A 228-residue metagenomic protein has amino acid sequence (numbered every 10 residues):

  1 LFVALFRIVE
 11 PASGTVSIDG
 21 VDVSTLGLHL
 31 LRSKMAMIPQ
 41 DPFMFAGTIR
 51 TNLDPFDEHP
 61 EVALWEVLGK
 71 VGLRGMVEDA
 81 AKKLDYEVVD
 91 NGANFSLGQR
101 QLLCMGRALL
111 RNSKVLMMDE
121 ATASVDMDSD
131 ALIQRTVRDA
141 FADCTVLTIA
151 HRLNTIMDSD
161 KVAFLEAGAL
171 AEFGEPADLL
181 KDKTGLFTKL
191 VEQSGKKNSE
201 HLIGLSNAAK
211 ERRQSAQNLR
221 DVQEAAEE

Functional and structural regions predicted by a protein language model:
L5-R7: Helix-to-loop junction immediately C-terminal to a conserved catalytic motif
G14-V21, L31: Conserved ABC transporter NBD signature motif
T15-S17, T25, R50-D90, Q134 (+1 more regions): ABC ATPase nucleotide-binding domain helical subdomain, centered on the C-loop/LSGGQ "ABC signature"
V62, D79, K83, R135 (+2 more regions): C-terminal portion of ABC ATPase nucleotide-binding domains
S96-L97, L103-A108, T148: ABC ATPase nucleotide-binding domain "signature" region
L110-K114, D143: A short, proline-enriched helix->beta-strand linker immediately N-terminal to the Walker B motif in ABC-type P-loop
L116-E120: Catalytic Walker B motif of ABC-type/P-loop ATPase nucleotide-binding domains
D130-A142, N154: Helical segment within the ABC ATPase nucleotide-binding domain
